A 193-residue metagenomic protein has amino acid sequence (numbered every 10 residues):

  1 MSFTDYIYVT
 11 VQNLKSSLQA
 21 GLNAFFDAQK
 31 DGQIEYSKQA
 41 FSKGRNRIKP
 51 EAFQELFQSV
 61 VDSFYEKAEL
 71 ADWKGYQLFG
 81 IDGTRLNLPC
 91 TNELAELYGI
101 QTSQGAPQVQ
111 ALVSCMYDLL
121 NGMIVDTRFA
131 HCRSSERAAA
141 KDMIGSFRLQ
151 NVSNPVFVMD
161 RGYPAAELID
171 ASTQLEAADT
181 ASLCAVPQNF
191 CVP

Functional and structural regions predicted by a protein language model:
M1-P193: Conserved, well-structured functional cores that handle cations and Mg-NTP chemistry
